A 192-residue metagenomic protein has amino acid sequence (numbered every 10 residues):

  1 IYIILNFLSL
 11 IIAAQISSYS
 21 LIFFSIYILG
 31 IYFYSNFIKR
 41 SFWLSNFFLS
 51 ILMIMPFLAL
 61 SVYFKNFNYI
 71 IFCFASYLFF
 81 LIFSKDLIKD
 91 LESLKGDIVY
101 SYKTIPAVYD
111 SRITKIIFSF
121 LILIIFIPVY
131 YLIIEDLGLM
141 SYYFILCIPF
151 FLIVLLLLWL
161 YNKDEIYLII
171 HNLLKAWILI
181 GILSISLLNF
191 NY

Functional and structural regions predicted by a protein language model:
I1, F80-I105: Acidic (Asp/Glu-rich) catalytic motifs at the cytosolic membrane interface
I1-N68, C73, W159: Intramembrane alpha-helical segments
I1-S25, Y102-G138: Multi-pass membrane catalytic core of lipid/isoprenoid biosynthesis enzymes
I3-I12, Y27-L29, S119-Y131, Y143-W159 (+1 more regions): Hydrophobic core of alpha-helical transmembrane segments in multi-pass integral membrane proteins
S20-G30, I70-F79, Y142-L152, I170: Hydrophobic core segments of alpha-helical transmembrane domains in multi-pass membrane proteins
L29-N36, M55, S76-L91, P149-L158: Transmembrane alpha-helical segments that form the membrane-embedded catalytic/substrate-channel core of multi-pass
L58-N66, I127, I180-Y192: Hydrophobic alpha-helical transmembrane segments in multi-pass integral membrane proteins
I113, I134-Y192: Extended hydrophobic alpha-helices typical of membrane-associated regions
